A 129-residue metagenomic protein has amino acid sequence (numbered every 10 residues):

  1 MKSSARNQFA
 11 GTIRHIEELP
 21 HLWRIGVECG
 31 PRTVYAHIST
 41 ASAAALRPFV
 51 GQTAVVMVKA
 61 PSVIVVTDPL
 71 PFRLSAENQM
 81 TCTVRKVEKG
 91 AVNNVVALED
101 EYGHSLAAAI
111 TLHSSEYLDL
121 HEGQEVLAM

Functional and structural regions predicted by a protein language model:
M1-A10, H15, T33, T40-N93 (+2 more regions): Glycine/charge-rich catalytic "coupling/switch" loops of P-loop NTPases
P20-G26, G90-A97: Short aromatic-glycine-enriched beta-strand elements
G26-V34, V96-A107: OB-fold (S1/OB) nucleic-acid-binding surfaces
